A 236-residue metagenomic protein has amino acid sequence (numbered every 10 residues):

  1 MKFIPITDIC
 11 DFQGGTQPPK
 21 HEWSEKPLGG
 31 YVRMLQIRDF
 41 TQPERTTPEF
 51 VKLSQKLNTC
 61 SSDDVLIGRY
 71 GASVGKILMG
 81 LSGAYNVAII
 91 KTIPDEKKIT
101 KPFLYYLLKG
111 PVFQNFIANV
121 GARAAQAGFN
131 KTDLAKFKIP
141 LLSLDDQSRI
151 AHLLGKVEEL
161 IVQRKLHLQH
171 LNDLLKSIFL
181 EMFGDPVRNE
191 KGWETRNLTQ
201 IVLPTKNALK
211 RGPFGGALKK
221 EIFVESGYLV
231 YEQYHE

Functional and structural regions predicted by a protein language model:
M1-Q17, K136-H152, Q163-P213: Non-catalytic DNA-recognition/assembly elements of restriction-modification systems
K2, Y70, G83-I90, P102 (+4 more regions): A short glycine-rich beta-alpha junction/loop motif
T7-S24, Y31-S62, T199-I222, L229 (+1 more regions): Sequence-specific dsDNA recognition surfaces
D11, R33, G68, I90 (+5 more regions): Generic alpha-helical structural context detector
Q36-I37, T46-T47, S54-K109, E232-Y234: A short beta-sheet element
